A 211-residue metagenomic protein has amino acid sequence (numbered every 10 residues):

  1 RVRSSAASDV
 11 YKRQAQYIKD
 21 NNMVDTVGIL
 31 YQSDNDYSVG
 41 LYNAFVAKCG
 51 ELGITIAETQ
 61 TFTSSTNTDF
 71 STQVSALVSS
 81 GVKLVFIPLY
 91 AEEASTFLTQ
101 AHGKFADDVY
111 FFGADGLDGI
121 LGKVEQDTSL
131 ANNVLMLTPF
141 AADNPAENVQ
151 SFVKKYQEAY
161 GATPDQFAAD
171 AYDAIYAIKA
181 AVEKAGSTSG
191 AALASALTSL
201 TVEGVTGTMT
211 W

Functional and structural regions predicted by a protein language model:
R1-A7, Y11: Single conserved hydrophobic/aromatic residue that forms the stacking wall/gate of nucleotide- or nucleobase-binding
K12-R13, F62-A76, P145-Q150: Structural motif
A15-T26, A76-S80: Glycine-rich phosphate/diphosphate-binding loops that line cofactor/substrate pockets in enzymes
T26-Y31, G81-A91, F97, D108-A114 (+1 more regions): Periplasmic-binding protein-like
L30-F45, G119-G122, P145, A169-I175: Extracytoplasmic ligand-binding site segments that recognize negatively charged/polar headgroups
G50-S64: Short beta-strand elements in bilobed, periplasmic/extracellular small-molecule ligand-binding domains
A101-Y172: Extracellular/periplasmic periplasmic-binding protein-like sensory domains
Y156-A168, K179-W211: Segments of small-molecule ligand-sensing domains
